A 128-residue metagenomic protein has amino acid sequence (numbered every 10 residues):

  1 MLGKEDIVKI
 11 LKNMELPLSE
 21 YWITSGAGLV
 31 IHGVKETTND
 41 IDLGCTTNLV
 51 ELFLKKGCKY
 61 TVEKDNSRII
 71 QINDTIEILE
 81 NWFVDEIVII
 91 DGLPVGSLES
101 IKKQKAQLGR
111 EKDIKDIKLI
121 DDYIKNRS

Functional and structural regions predicted by a protein language model:
M1-S128: Compositionally biased terminal segments of proteins
